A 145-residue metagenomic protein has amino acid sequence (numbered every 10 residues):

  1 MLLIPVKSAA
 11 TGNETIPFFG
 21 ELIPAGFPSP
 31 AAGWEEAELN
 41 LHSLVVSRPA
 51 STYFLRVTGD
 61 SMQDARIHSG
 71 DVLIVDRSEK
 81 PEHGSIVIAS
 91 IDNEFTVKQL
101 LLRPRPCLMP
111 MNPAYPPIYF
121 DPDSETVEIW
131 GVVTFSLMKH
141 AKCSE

Functional and structural regions predicted by a protein language model:
M1-Q63, H83, E94-F95, L102 (+2 more regions): Short, positionally conserved secondary-structure boundary motifs
V57, V75-D76, K98, P110: Thr-Gly-centered strand-to-loop micro-motif
G70-D71, S85: Structural motif
E79-K80, A114: Short beta->alpha connector loops
N93-S124: Aromatic- and Lys/Arg-enriched surface recognition patch
